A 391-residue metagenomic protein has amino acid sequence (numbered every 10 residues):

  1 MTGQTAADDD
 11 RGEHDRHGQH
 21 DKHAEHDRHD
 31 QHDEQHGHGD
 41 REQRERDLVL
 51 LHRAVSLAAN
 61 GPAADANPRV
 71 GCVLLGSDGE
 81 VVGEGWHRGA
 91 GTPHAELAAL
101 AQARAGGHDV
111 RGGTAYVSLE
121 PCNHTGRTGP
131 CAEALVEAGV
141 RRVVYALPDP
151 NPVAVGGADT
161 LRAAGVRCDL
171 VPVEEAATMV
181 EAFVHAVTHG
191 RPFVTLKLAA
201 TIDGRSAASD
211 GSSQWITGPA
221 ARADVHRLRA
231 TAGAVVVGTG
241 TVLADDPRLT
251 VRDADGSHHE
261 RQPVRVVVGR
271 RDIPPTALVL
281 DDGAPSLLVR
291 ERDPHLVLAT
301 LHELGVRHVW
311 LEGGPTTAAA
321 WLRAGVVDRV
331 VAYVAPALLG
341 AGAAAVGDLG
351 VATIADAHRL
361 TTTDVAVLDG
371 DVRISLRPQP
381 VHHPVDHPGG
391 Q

Functional and structural regions predicted by a protein language model:
Q4-Q43, Q379, H383-H387: Intrinsically disordered, low-complexity repeat/linker tracts enriched for polar/charged residues
D47-D65, F183-A186: Short, basic/aromatic recognition patches
R69-G79, K197-A199, I374: Short beta-strand scaffold segments in enzyme catalytic cores
L74-E175, A320-L322: Zn2+-dependent cytidine deaminase-like catalytic core
V136, A182-W310, P315-A319, H387: Active-site ligand-binding patch in enzyme domains
P150-V153, L243, I273-P275, P336-A341: Short gly/pro/ser/thr-enriched loop/turn and capping motifs at secondary-structure boundaries
D293-H295, L349-Q391: Conserved histidine-centered catalytic loops in small-molecule metabolism enzymes
A324-L360: Flexible, gly/pro- and Lys/Arg-enriched active-site loops
